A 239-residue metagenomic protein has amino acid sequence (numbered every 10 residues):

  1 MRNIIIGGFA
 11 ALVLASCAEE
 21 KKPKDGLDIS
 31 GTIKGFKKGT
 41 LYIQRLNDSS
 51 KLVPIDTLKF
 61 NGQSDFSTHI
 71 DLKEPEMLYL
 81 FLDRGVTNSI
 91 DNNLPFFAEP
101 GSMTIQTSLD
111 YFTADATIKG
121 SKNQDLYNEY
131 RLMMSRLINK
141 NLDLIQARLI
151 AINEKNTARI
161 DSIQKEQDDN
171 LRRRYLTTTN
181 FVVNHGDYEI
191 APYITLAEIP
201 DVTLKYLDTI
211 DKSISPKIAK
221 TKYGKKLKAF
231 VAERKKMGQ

Functional and structural regions predicted by a protein language model:
M1-I4: Positively charged n-region of N-terminal signal peptides that target proteins for export
I6-F9: Sec-dependent N-terminal signal peptides
L14-S16: C-terminal motif of bacterial Sec signal peptides marking the signal peptidase cleavage site
A18-S102, T107: Start-of-domain marker
L72-M77, D83-L227: Preference for long, solvent-exposed alpha-helical segments and helix-linker "stalks"
K222-Q239: Conserved mid-sequence domains
